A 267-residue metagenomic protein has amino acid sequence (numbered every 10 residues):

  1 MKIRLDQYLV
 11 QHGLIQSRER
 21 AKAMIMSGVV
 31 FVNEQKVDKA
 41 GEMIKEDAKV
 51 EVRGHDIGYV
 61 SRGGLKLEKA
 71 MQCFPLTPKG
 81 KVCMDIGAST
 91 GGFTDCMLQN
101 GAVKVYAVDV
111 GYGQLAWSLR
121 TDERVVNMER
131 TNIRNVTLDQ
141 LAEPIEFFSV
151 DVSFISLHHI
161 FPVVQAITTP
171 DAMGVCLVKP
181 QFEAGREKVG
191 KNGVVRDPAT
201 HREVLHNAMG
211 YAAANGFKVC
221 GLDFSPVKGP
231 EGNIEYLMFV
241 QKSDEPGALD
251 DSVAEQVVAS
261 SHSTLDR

Functional and structural regions predicted by a protein language model:
M1-A48, V82-C83: A basic, amphipathic helix-loop patch mediating RNA/tRNA/ribosome contacts
K79-S89: Conserved class I S-adenosyl-L-methionine
G91-G92, G113: Glycine-rich SAM-binding Motif I of class I
C96-K104: Conserved S-adenosyl-L-methionine
Y106-H159: S-adenosyl-L-methionine
H158-V175: A short glycine-rich, Lys/Arg-flanked "PGG" loop and its adjoining helix->strand segment in the class I
P180-D197: Short, glycine-/aromatic-enriched active-site segment of Class I SAM-dependent methyltransferases
I234-R267: Flexible, glycine-/basic-rich loop-and-beta segments that form/coincide with the SAM-dependent methyltransferase
